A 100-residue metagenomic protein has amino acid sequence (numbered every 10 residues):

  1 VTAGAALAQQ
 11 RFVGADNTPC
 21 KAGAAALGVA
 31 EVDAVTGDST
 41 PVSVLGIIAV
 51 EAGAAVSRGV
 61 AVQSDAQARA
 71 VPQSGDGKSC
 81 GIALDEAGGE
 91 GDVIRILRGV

Functional and structural regions predicted by a protein language model:
V1-V100: Surface-exposed, low-hydrophobicity beta-strand/loop segments enriched in small/polar/acidic residues
